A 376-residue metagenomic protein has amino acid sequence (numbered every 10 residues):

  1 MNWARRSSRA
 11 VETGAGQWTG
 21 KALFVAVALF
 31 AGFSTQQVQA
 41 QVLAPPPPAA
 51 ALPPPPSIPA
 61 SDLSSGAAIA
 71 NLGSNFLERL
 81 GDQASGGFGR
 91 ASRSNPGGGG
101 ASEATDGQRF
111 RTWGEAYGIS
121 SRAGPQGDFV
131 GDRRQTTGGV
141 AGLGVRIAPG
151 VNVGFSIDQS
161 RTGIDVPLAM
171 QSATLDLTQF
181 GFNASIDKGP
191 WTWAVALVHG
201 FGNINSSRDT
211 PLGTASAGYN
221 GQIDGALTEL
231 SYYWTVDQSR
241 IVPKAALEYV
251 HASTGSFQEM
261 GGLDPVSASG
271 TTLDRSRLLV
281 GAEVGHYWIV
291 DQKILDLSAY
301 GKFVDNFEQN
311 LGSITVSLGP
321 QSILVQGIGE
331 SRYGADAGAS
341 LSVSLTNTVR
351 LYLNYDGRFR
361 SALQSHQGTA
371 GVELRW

Functional and structural regions predicted by a protein language model:
M1-W18: N-terminal secretory signal peptides that target proteins for export/translocation
G14, K21-S34: Bacterial N-terminal signal peptides
S34-A40: Sec/Tat signal peptide C-region and signal peptidase I cleavage site
A40-P47: Cleaved targeting-peptide boundary
I58-I241, Y352-D356, R360-W376: Outer membrane beta-barrel translocator domains of Type V secretion systems
Q126-Q135, I164-S172, N203-N220, H251-D274 (+1 more regions): Solvent-exposed, glycine/polar-rich loop segments of beta-barrel outer-membrane systems
V153, A268-W376: Outer membrane beta-barrel transmembrane domains
Q222-E229, I241-V250, T254, M260 (+3 more regions): Outer-membrane beta-barrel porins/channels
